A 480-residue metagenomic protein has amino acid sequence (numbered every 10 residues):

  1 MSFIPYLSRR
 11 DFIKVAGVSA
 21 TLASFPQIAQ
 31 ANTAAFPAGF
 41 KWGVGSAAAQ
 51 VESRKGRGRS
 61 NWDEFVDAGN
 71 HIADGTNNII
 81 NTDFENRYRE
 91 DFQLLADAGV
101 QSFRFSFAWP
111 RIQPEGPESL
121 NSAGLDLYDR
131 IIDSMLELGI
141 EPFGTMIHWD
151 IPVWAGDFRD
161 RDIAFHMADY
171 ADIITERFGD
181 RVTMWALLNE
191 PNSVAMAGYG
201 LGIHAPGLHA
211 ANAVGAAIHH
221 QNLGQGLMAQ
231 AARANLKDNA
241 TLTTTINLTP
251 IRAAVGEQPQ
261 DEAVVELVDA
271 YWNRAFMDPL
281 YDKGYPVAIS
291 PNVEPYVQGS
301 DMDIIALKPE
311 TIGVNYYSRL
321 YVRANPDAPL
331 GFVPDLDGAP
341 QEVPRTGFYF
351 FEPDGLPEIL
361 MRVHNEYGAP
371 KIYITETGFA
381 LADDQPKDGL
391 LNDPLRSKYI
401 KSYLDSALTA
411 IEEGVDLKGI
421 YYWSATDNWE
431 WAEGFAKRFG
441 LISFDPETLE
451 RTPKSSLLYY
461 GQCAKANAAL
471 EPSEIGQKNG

Functional and structural regions predicted by a protein language model:
S2-Y6, D11-Q30: N-terminal export signals
F3-I4, I79, N86, G347: Short N-terminal micro-motifs specific to bacterial/archaeal maturation and metal-cluster initiation sites
L7, D83, E90, A123 (+3 more regions): Residue-level signal for the nucleotide or nucleotide-sugar donor/cofactor binding architecture
A16, G99, G139: Conserved functional loop/turn residues at catalytic and ligand-binding sites
N32-G69, E115-G116, D126-L391, L395-G480: Active-site region of glycoside hydrolase catalytic domains
S53-Y128: Active-site-adjacent substrate/metal-binding segments within catalytic domains of carbohydrate-active enzymes
